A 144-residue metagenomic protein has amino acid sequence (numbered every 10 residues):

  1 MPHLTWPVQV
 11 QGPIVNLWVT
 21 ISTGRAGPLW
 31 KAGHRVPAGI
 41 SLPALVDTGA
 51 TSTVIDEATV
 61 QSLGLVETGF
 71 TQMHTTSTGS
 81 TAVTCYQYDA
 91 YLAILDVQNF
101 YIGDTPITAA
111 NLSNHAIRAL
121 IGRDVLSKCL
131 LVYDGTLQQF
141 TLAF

Functional and structural regions predicted by a protein language model:
M1-F144: Pepsin/retropepsin-fold aspartyl endopeptidases
